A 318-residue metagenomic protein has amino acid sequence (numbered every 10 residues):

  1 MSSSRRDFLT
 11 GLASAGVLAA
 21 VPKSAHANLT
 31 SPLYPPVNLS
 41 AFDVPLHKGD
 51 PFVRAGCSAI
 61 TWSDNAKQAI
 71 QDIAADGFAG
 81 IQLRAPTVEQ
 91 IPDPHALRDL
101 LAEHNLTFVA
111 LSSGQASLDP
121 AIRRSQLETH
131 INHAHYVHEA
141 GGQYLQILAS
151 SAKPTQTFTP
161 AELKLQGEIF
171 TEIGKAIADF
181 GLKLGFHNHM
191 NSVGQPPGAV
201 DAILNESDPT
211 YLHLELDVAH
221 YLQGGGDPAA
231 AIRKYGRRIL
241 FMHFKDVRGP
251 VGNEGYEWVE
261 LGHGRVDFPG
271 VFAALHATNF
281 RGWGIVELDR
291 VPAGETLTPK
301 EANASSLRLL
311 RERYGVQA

Functional and structural regions predicted by a protein language model:
S2-R54, S63, K67-A74, P197-L212 (+1 more regions): Histidine-acidic metal/acid-base catalytic patches
L12-L18, H47-D50, D119-L214, Q223 (+1 more regions): Active-site acidic/histidine proton-transfer and metal-coordination neighborhood in alpha/beta enzyme cores
V53-S58, I81-L83, F108-S113, L145-I147 (+4 more regions): Hydrophobic faces of well-ordered beta-strands that scaffold small-molecule active sites in alpha/beta enzyme cores
I60-A66, R84-P94, A116-Q126, K153-T157 (+4 more regions): Acidic-and-aromatic substrate-binding clefts and catalytic sites of carbohydrate-active enzymes
A69-P86: Catalytic domains of carbohydrate-active enzymes, especially glycoside hydrolases
I91-F108, L182: Short acidic, glycine/proline-enriched helix-loop-strand junctions
